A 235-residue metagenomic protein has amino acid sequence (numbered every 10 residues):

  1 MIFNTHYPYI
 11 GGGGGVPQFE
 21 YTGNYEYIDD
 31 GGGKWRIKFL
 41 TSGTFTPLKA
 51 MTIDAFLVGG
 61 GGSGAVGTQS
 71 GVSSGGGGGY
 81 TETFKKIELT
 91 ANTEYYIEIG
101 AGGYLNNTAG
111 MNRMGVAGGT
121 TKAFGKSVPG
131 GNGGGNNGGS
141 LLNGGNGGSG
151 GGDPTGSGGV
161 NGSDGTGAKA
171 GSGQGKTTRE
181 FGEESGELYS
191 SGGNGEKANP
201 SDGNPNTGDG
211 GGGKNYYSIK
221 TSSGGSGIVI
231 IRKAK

Functional and structural regions predicted by a protein language model:
M1-F56, K86-I87, E94-Y96, Q174-S185 (+1 more regions): Enriched but not universal
Y21-T22, R113-T120, G135, G144: A short, compositionally biased
G31-G33, K38-T44, V58-G125, E196-V229: Glycine-rich strand-loop-strand elements at beta-sheet edges
T52-G61, G133-G145, G186: Short, hydrophobic/aliphatic alpha-helical segments
G61, P129-G134, G186, G195 (+2 more regions): Short loop/turn segments at secondary-structure transitions that flank enzyme active sites
F124-G151, N199-D202: Short, surface-exposed beta-strand/loop segments
N146-K197: Acidic, glycine-rich loop-and-strand cores that form catalytic or ligand-binding grooves in diverse globular domains
